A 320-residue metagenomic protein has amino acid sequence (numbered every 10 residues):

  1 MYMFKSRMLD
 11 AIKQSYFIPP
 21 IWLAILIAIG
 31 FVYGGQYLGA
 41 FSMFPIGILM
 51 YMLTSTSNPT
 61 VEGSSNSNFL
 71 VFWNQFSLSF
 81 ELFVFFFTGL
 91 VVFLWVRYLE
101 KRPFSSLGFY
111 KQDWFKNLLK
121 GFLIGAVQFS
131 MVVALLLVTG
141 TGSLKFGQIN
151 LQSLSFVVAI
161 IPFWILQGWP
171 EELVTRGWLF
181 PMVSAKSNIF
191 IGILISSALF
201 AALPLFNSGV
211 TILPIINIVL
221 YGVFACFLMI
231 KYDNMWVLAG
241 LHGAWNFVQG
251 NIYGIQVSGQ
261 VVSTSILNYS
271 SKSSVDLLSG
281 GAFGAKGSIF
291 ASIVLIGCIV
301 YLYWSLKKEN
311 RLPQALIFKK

Functional and structural regions predicted by a protein language model:
M1-P103, G250-K320: N-terminal, membrane-interfacial amphipathic/helix-forming hydrophobic leader that caps and precedes the first
W22-L26, S79, L118-L123, V157-V158 (+4 more regions): Hydrophobic alpha-helical transmembrane segments
I46-E81, Y98-L173, F180-A185, A315-K320: Juxtamembrane helix-loop-helix connectors linking adjacent transmembrane helices in multi-pass membrane enzymes
L82-F87, L154-I161, V174, I215-V223 (+1 more regions): Membrane-embedded alpha-helical segments of multi-pass membrane proteins, especially the transmembrane helices
V132, W164, N188-L205, I218-V219: Small-polar-interrupted transmembrane alpha-helices in polytopic inner-membrane proteins
G142-G147, L203-I212: Membrane-interface helix caps and helix-loop-helix hairpins in membrane proteins
P170-I195, F227-N234: Membrane-interface helix/loop boundary segments of multi-pass membrane proteins
P214-D276: Functionally important transmembrane alpha-helices
